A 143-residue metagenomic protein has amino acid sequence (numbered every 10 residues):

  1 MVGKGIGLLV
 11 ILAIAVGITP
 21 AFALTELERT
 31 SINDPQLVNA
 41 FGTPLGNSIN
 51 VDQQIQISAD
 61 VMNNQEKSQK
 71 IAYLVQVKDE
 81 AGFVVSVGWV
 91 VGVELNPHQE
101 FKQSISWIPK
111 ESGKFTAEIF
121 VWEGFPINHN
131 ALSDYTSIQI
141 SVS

Functional and structural regions predicted by a protein language model:
M1-L27, A59, V75: Secretory targeting signatures
L24-V51, S143: Short, compositionally biased P/S/T/A/G/V-rich stretches that sit at domain boundaries
Q56-N64: Short edge beta-strand/loop segments characteristic of extracellular beta-sandwich folds
N63-K67, A81, E111, F125: Short, acidic/polar linear motifs in exposed loop/turn regions
I71, Q76, E111-V142: Terminal connector regions
G82-V90, N128-H129: Surface-exposed loop/edge segments in extracytoplasmic proteins
G92-F101: Short proline/glycine- and polar residue-rich coil/turn motifs
Q103-E111: Short, hydrophobic beta-strand segments
